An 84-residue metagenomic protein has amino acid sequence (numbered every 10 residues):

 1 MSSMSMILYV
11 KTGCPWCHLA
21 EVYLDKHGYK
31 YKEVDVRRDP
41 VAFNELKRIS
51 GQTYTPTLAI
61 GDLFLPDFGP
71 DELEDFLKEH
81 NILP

Functional and structural regions predicted by a protein language model:
M1-H27: Local sequence-structure signature of Cys/Sec-based thiol-disulfide redox active-site neighborhoods
K11, G51, P70: ATP/adenylate-binding site constellation spanning eukaryotic-like Ser/Thr protein kinases, ABC-transporter
H18-E21, D25, K47, E74 (+1 more regions): Class I S-adenosyl-L-methionine
V22-E33, T53: Conserved segment of the thioredoxin-like fold in thiol-based oxidoreductases
Y31-A42: Thiol-based oxidoreductase modules, predominantly thioredoxin-like and allied folds used for disulfide exchange
S50-L58: Structural micro-motif
G61-P84: Non-catalytic, surface beta->alpha helical segment in thiol-disulfide oxidoreductase systems
